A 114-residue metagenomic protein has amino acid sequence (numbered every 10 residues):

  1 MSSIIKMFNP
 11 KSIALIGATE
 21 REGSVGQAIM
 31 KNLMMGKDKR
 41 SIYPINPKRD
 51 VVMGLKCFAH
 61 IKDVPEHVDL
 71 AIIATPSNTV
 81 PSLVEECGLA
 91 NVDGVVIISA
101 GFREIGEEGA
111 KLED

Functional and structural regions predicted by a protein language model:
M1-D114: Catalytic-core regions of core metabolic enzymes, especially those transforming organic acids/acyl-group intermediates
